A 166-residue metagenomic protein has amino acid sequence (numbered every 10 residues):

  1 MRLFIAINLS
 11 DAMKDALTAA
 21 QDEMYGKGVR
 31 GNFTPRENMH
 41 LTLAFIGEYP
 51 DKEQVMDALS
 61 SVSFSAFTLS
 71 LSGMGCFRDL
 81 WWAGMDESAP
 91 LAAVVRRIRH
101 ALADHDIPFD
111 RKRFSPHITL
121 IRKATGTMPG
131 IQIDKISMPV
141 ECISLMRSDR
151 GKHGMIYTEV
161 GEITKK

Functional and structural regions predicted by a protein language model:
M1-K166: Histidine-dependent nucleotide/RNA phosphoesterase domain, centered on the 2H-phosphoesterase fold with its duplicated
